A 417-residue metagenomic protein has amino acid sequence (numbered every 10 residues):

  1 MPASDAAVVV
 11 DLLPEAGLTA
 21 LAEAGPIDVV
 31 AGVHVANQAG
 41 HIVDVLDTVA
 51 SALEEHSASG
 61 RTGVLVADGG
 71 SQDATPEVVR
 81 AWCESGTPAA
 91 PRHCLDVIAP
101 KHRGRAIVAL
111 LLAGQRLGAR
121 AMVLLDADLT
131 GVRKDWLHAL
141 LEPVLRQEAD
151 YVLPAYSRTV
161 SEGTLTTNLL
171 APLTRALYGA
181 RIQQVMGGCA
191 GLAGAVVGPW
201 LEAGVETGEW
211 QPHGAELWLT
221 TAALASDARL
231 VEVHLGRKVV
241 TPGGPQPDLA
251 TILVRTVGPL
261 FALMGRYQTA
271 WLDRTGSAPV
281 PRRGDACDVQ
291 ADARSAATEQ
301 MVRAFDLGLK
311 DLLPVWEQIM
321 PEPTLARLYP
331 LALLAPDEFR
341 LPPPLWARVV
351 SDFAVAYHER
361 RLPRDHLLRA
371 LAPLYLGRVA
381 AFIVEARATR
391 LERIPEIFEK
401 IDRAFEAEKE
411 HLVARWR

Functional and structural regions predicted by a protein language model:
M1-S51, E410, R417: N-proximal low-complexity "stem/linker" segments adjacent to membrane-targeting elements
P2-A3, V257-R417: Terminal low-complexity segments of carbohydrate-biosynthetic enzymes
A58-S71: Short beta-strand/loop segment that forms part of the nucleotide-sugar
L65, P76-R105, A109, A113-R116: Conserved donor nucleotide-binding strand/loop of the catalytic core
D68-E77, L129: A conserved acidic beta->alpha catalytic loop
A119-T130: Short beta-strand-to-loop acidic/aromatic patch adjacent to the donor-nucleotide binding site
V132-A155: Conserved donor-nucleotide/metal-binding helix-loop-beta segment in metal-dependent transferases, i.e., the alpha-helix
V152-T164: Short beta-strand-to-loop element that shapes/binds the nucleotide-sugar donor at the catalytic cleft/hinge
